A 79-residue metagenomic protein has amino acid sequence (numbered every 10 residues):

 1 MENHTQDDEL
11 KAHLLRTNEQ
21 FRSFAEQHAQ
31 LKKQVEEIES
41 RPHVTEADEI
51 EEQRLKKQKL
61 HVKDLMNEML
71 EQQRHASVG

Functional and structural regions predicted by a protein language model:
M1-G79: Extended, charge-rich alpha-helical interface modules
